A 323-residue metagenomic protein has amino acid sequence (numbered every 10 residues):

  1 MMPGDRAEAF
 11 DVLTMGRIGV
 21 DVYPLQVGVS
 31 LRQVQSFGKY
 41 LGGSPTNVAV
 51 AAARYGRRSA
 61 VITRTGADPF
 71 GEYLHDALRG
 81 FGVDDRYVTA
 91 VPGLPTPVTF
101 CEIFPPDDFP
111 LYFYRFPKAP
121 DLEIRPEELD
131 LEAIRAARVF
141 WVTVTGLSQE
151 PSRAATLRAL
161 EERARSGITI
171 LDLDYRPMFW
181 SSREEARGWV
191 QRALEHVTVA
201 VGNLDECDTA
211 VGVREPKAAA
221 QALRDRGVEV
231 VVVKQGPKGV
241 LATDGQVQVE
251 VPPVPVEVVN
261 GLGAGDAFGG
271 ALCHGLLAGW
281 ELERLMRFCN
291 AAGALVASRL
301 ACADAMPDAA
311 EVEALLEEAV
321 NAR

Functional and structural regions predicted by a protein language model:
M1-D84, E257-V259, R323: Glycine-rich phosphate/adenosyl-contacting loop at the front of the ribokinase-like
M1-L13, E161-E162, G212-R323: Conserved phosphate-binding/catalytic region of the ribokinase-like
A7, A133-R135, Q191-L194: A short, aliphatic-rich alpha-helical micro-motif
I18, L173, A267: Active-site metal-binding loops of divalent metal-dependent hydrolases
V50, V98-E102, G239-A242: Short beta-strand scaffold segments in enzyme catalytic cores
A52, N203, G265: Short, conserved phosphate/pyrophosphate- and ester-handling motifs at nucleotide-, phospho-/glycolipid
R58-V144, T169, E313-R323: Conserved N-terminal subdomain of the carbohydrate kinase-like
V139-A222, P237-V240: Conserved beta-alpha-beta core of the PfkB/ribokinase-like small-molecule kinase fold
